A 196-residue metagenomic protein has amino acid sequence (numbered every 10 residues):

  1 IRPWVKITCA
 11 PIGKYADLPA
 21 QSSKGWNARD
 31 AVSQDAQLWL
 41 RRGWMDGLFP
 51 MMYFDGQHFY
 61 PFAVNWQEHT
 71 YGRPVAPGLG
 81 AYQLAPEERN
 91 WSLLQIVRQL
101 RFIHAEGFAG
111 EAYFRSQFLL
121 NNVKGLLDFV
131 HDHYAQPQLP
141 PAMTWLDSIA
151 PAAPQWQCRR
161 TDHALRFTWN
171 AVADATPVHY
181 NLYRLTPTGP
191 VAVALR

Functional and structural regions predicted by a protein language model:
I1-V32, P74-L84: Aromatic-lined carbohydrate-recognition surfaces of secreted/lumenal glycan-active proteins
I12-K14, Y53, V172: Histidine- and/or cysteine-centered catalytic micro-motif in compact active-site loops
S33-F59, R73-L146: Substrate-binding cleft of secreted/luminal carbohydrate-active enzymes
N65-W66: Feature captures outer-membrane beta-barrel proteins of Gram-negative bacteria and organelles
H69-T70: Short, conserved loop/helix-junction motifs that constitute active-site signature segments in enzyme catalytic cores
G125-T176: Pro/Thr/Ser/Gly-rich low-complexity, intrinsically disordered linker/stalk tracts
H179-R196: Recognizes extended acidic, P/S/T-rich segments that occur within or adjacent to Ig-like beta-sandwich modules
